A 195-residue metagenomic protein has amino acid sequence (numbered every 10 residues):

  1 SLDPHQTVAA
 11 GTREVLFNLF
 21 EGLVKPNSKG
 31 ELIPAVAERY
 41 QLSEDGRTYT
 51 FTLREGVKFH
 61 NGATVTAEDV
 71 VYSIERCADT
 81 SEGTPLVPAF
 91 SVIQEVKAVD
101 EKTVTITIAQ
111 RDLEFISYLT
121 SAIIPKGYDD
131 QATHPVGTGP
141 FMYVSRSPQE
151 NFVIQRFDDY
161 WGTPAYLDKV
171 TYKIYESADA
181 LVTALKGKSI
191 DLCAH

Functional and structural regions predicted by a protein language model:
S1, T48-T50, V70-S73, V104-I106 (+3 more regions): Short, well-ordered beta-strand elements
S1-E44, E75, V136-G137: N-terminal lobe/hinge region of extracytoplasmic solute-binding protein
L16-F20, A37, A67, V71-E75 (+6 more regions): Extracytoplasmic/secreted envelope proteins and their assembly/folding machinery, especially bacterial periplasmic
N18, A35-A37, E44-T48, V65 (+6 more regions): Extracytoplasmic
S28-E31, E114-K169, D179-A180: Gly/Pro-rich hinge or "lid" segments in bacterial periplasmic/extracellular proteins
E38-G83, T105, A184: Aromatic- and charge-enriched surface segment that lines or borders ligand/interaction sites
Q41, T52, L86-G127: Surface-exposed binding/hinge segments that line and control ligand-binding clefts or catalytic entry sites
E95, V144-V153, T171-H195: Extracellular/periplasmic solute-recognition and catalytic clefts
